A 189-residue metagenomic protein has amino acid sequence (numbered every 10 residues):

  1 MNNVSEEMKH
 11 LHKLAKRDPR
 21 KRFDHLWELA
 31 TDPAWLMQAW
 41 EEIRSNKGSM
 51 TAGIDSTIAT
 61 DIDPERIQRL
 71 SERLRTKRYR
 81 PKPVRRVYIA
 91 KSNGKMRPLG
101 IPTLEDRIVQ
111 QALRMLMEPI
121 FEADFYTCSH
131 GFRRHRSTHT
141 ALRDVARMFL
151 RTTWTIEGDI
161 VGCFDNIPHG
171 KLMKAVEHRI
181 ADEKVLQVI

Functional and structural regions predicted by a protein language model:
M1-Q68: Non-catalytic, polymerase-adjacent accessory regions of viral genome-replication enzymes
N2-E6, D18-K21, A34-Q38, E65 (+7 more regions): Generic recognition of stable, solvent-exposed alpha-helical segments in well-folded globular domains
E7-H10, L14, E42, R73 (+5 more regions): Generic, well-ordered alpha-helical scaffold segments in large soluble proteins
W27-A39, R75-K91: Dynamic "connector" segments at or just before major functional cores
I54, M115, G158-I160: Residues immediately flanking
D61-P81: Amphipathic alpha-helical blocks
K82, V87, S92, D124-C128 (+2 more regions): Conserved polymerase palm-domain catalytic core
M96-F125: Conserved pre-motif C helix in the palm subdomain of viral-like polymerases
